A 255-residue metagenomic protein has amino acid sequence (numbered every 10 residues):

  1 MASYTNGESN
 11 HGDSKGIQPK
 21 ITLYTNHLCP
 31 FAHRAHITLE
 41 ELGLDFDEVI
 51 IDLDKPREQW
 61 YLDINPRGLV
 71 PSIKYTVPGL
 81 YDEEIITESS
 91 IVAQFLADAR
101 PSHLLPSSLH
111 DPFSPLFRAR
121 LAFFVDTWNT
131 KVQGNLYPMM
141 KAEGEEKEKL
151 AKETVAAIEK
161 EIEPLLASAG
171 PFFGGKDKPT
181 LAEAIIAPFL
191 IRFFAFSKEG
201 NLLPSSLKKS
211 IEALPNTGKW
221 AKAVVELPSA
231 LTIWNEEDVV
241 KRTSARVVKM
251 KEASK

Functional and structural regions predicted by a protein language model:
M1-E159, P164-S168: GST-like domain detector, emphasizing the conserved glutathione-binding G-site in the N-terminal thioredoxin-like
I51, A230-R242: Acidic carboxylate-rich catalytic motifs and surrounding loops in phosphoryl-/glycosyl-chemistry enzymes
D63, E226, N235: Phosphate-coordinating loops and pocket residues in cytosolic domains that bind phosphorylated ligands
I91, N216, S229: Residue-level recognition of oxygen-bearing side chains
S102-L104, A195-L202, A230-I233: Substrate-binding/catalytic groove segments of enzymes that remodel or degrade extracellular structural polymers
L104-S108, L136, F173-G175, T232-E236: Short, hydrophobic secondary-structure boundary micro-motifs
L116, R120-E226: GST-like fold's C-terminal all-alpha helical module
V239-K255: C-terminal helix/juxtamembrane-tail motif
